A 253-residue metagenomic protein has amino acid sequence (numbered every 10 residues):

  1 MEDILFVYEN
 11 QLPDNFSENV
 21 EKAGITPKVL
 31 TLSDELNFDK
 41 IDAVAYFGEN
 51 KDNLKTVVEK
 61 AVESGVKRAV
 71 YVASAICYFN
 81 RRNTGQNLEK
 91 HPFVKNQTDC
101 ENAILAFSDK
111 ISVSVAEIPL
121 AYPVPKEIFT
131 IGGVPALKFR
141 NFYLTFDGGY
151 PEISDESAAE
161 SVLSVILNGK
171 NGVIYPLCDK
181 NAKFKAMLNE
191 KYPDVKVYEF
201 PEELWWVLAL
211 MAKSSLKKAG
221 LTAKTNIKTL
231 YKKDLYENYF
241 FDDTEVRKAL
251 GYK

Functional and structural regions predicted by a protein language model:
M1-A43, D52: N-terminal Rossmann/SDR dinucleotide-binding element
E2, S17-V20, F38, Y236-K253: Amphipathic terminal alpha-helices
A43, T56-K95, S114: Conserved Rossmann-fold NAD(P)-dependent oxidoreductase catalytic core, especially the SDR/UDP-sugar
G48, V70-S74, E117-P119, C178: Active-site beta-alpha turn of Rossmann-fold NAD(P)-dependent dehydrogenases/reductases
N80-Y122, F142: Catalytic helix-loop patch of NAD(P)-dependent Rossmann-fold dehydrogenases
K95, Y150-I153, F241: Residue-level signal for the nucleotide or nucleotide-sugar donor/cofactor binding architecture
S112-S157: NAD(P)-dependent short-chain dehydrogenase/reductase
S161-K224, D243, K248: Mid/C-terminal beta-alpha module of Rossmann-like enzyme folds, strongest in SDR-family dehydrogenases/epimerases
